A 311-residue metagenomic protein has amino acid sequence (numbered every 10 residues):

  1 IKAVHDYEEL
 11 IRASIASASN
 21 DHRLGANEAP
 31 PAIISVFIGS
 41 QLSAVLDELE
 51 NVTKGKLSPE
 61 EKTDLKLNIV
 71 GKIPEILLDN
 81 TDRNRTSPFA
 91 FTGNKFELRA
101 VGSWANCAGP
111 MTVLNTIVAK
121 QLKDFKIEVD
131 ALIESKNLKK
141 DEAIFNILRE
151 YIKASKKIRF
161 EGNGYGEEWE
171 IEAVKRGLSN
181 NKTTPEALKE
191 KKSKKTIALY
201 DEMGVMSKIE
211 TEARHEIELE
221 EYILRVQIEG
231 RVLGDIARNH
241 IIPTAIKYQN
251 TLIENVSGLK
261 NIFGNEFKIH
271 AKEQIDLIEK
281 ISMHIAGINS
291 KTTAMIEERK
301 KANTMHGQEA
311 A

Functional and structural regions predicted by a protein language model:
I1-K2: Hydrophobic, small-residue-rich alpha-helical packing segments that form membrane-like cores
D6-A311: Acidic, glycine-enriched catalytic cores built around paired aspartates
